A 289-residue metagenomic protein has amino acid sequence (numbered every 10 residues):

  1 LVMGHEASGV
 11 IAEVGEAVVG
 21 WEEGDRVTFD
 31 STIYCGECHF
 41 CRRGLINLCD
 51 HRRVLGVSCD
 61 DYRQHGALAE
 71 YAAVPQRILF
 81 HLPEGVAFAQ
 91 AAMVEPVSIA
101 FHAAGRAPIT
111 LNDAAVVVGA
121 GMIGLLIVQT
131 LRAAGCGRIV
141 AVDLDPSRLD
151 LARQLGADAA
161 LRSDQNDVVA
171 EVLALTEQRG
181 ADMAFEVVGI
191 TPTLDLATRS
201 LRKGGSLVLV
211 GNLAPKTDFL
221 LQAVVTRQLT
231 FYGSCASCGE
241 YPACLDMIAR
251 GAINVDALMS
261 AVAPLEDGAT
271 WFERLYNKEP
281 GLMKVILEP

Functional and structural regions predicted by a protein language model:
L1-R42, P83-G85: Glycine-rich beta-strand-centered segment in the early N-terminal region that forms part of a ligand/cofactor-binding
A12, V116, I139-V140, V208 (+1 more regions): Conserved beta-strand positions in the Rossmann-like core of class I SAM-dependent methyltransferases
S31-A69, A89-Q90: Phosphate-binding beta-alpha-beta segment of Rossmann-like dinucleotide-binding domains, i.e., the NAD(P)
R77, E84-Q165, A170: Mid-domain Rossmann-like dinucleotide-binding core that forms the NAD(H)/NADP(H) cofactor-binding site
A107-I109, D150-T230: Glycine-rich cofactor phosphate-binding loops and adjacent beta1-alpha1 units of small-molecule cofactor enzyme domains
D195-R199, C238-P289: C-terminal hydrophobic helical "lid"/dimerization subdomain of Rossmann-like NAD(P)H-dependent oxidoreductases
